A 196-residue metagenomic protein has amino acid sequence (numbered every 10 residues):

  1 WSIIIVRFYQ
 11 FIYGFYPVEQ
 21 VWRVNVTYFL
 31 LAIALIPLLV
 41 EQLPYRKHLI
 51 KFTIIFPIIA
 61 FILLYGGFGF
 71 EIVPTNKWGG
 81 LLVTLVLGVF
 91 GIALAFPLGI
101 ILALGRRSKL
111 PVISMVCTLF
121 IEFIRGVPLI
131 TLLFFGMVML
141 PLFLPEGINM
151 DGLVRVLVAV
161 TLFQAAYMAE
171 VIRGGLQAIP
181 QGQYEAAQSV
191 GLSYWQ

Functional and structural regions predicted by a protein language model:
W1-Q196: Transmembrane alpha-helices and adjacent helix-loop boundaries
